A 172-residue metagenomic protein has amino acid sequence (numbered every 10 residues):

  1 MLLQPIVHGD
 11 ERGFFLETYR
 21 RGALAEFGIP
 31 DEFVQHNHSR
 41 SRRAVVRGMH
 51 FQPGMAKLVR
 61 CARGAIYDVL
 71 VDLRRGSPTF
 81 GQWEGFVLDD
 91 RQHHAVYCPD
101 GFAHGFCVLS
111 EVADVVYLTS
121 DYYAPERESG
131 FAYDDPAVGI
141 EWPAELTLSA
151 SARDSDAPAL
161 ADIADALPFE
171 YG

Functional and structural regions predicted by a protein language model:
M1-H94, V112, T119-G172: Non-catalytic, conserved peripheral segments adjacent to functional cores
H93, D100-V116: Ligand-binding loop in jelly-roll beta-barrel domains
